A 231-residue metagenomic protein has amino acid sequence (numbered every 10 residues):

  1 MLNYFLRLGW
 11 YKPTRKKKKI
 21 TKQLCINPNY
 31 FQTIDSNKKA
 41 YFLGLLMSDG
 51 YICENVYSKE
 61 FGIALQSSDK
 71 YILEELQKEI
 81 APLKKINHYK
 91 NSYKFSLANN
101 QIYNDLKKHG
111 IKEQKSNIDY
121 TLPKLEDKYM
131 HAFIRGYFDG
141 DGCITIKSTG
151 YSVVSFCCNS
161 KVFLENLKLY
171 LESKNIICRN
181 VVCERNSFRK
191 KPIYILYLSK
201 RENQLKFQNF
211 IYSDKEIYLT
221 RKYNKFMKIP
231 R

Functional and structural regions predicted by a protein language model:
M1-R231: Internal intein/HINT superfamily modules and their associated LAGLIDADG
